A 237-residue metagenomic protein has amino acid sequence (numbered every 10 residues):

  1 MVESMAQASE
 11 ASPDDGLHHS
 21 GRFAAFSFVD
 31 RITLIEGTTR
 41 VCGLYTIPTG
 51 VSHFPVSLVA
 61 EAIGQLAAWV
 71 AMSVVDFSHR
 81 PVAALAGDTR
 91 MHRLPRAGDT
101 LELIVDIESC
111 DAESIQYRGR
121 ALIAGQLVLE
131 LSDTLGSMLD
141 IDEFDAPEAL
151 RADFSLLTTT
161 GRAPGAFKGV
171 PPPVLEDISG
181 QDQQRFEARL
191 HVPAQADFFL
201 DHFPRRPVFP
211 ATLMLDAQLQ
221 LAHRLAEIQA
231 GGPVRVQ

Functional and structural regions predicted by a protein language model:
M1-H53, S78, H92-P95, E108-S114 (+3 more regions): Non-catalytic linker/capping segments at the edges of enzyme domains
D30, E61, D99, E176-D177 (+1 more regions): Acidic side chains
R40-G43, G50-A71, P207-P210, M214-H223: Short, well-structured hydrophobic secondary-structure segments
A67-I104, L129-E130, L135-S137, L219-Q237: Hydrophobic beta-strand-centered segment that forms part of the acyl-chain substrate-binding groove
Q116-R118: Exposed beta-strand and adjacent loop surfaces of beta-rich binding modules that mediate intermolecular recognition
A121: Short aromatic-centered micro-motifs
P193, D197-Q237: Structured core of small recognition/catalytic domains
